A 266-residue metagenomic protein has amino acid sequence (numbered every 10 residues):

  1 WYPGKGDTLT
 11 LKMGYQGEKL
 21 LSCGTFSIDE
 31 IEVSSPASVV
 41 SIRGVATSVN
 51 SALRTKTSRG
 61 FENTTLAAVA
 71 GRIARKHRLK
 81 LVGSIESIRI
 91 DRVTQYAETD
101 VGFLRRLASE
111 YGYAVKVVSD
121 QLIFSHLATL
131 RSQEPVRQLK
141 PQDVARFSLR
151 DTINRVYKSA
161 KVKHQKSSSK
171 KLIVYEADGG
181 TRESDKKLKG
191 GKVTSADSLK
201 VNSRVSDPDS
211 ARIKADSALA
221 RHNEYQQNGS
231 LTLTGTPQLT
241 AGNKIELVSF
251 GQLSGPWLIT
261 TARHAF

Functional and structural regions predicted by a protein language model:
W1-G4, V144-F266: An acidic/polar, Gly/Ser/Thr-rich interaction patch typically located in mid-to-C-terminal regions of proteins
W1-V49: Assembly/oligomerization scaffold segments
G4-T8, L21-C23, A37-V39, K76 (+6 more regions): Extracytoplasmic
T25-S34, R59, A128-R131, L258-F266: Short, compositionally biased
S34-A37, T64-V82, S206-P208: Glycine-rich, acidic and aromatic/proline-enriched surface loops and short helix-turn segments that act as binding
V39-S48, I85-L149, I153: Short beta-strand-centered interaction patches in the first periplasmic/extracellular domains of large envelope
N50-R72, V82-R106, E110, L233-G235: Short acidic/polar beta-strand-loop edge motifs in secreted extracellular and Gram-negative envelope-associated
